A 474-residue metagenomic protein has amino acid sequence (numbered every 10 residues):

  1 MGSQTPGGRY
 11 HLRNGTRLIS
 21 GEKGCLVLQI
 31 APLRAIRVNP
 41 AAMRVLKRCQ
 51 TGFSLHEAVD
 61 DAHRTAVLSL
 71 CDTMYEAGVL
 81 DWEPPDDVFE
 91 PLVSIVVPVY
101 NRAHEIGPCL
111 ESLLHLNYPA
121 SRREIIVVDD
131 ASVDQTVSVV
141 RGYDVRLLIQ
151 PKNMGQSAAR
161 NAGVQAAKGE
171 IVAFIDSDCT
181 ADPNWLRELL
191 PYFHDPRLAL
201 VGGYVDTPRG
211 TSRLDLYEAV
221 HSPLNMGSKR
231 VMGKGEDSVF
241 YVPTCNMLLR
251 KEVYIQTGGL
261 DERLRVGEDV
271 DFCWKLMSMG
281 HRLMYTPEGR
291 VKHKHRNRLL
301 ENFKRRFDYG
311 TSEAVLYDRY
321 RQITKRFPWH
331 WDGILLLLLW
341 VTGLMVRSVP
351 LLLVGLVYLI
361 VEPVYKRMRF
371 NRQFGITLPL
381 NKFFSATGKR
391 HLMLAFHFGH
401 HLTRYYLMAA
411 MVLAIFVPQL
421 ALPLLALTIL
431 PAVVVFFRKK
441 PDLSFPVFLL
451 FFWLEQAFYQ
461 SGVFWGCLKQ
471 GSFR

Functional and structural regions predicted by a protein language model:
A31-P40, V45, H63-S112: N-proximal low-complexity "stem/linker" segments adjacent to membrane-targeting elements
E111-R122: Short, acidic, metal-binding catalytic loop of nucleotide-sugar glycosyltransferases
S112, D129-V137, K152, C179: A conserved acidic beta->alpha catalytic loop
R122-R123, V137-A166, L198, L224-M226: Conserved donor nucleotide-binding strand/loop of the catalytic core
Q150-A167, E188, V231-D237, C245 (+1 more regions): Glycine-rich, basic loop-to-helix element that forms the pyrophosphate-binding segment of sugar-nucleotide handling
V172: Short aromatic/hydrophobic "clamp" motif used to bind/position activated sugar donors
T180, N184-L216, K294: Conserved donor NDP-sugar-binding/catalytic core segment of glycosyltransferases
G203, E218-F240: Short, flexible, basic/aromatic active-site loop/helix in glycosyltransferases
